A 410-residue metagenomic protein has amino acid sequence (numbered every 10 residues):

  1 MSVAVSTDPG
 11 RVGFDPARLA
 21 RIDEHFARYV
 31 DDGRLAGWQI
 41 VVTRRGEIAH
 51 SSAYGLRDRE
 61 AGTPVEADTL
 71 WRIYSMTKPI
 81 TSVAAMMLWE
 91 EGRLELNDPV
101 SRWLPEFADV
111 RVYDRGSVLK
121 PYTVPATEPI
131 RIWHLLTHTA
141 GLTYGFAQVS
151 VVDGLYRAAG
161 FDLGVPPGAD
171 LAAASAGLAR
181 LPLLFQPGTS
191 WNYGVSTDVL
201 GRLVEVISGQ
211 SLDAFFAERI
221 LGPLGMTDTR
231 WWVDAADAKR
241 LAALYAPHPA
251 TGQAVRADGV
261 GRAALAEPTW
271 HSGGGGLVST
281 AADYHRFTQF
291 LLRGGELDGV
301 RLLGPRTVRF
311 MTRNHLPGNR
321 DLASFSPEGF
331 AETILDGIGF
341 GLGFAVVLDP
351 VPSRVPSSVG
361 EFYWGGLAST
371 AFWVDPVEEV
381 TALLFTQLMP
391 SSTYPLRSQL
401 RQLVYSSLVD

Functional and structural regions predicted by a protein language model:
V3, P105, D109-P356: Short, surface-exposed loop or secondary-structure junction motifs that flank catalytic or metal-binding residues
V3, T7-I73, R93-E95, D109-P121 (+3 more regions): Short, conserved catalytic-motif segment at the N-terminal edge
D15, K78, T280: Short, conserved phosphate/pyrophosphate- and ester-handling motifs at nucleotide-, phospho-/glycolipid
D23-F26, G46, R72-V100, T197-E205 (+2 more regions): Active-site SXXK
G55-R57, G261, L388: A generic structural motif
A331, G343, V359-G360, W364-V374: Short glycine-rich, acidic/polar surface loops and turns
A371-W373, E379-L388: Short, well-ordered beta-strand elements
